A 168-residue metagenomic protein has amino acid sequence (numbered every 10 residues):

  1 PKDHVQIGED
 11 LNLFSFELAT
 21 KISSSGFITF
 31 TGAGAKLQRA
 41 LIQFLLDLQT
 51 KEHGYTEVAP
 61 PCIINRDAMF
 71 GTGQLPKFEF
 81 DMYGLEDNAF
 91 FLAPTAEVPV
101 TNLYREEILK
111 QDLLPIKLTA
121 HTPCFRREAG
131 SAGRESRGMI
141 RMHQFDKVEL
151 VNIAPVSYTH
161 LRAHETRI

Functional and structural regions predicted by a protein language model:
P1-S131: Active-site loop/lid in soluble adenylation, ligation, and acyl-transfer enzymes
G32, P155-Y158: Active-site neighborhood of thiol-dependent amide/isopeptide-bond enzymes
A132-S136: Active-site-adjacent structural elements in folded domains
M139-Q144: Short glycine/proline-enriched loop/turn "hinge" motifs that connect secondary-structure elements and lie
T159-I168: Conserved small/polar residues in nucleotide/adenosyl-binding loops
